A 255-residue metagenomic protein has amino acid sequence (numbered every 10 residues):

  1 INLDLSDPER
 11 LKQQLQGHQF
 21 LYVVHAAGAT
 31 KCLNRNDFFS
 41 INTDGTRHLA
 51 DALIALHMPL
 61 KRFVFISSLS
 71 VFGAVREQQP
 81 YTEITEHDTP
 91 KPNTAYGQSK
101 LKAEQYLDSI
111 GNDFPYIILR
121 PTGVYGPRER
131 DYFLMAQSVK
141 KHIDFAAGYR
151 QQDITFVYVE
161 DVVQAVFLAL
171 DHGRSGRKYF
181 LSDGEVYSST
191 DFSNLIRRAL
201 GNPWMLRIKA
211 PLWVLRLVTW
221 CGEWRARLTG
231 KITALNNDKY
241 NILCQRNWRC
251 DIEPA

Functional and structural regions predicted by a protein language model:
L5-D44, H48, L69-A74: NAD(P)H-binding glycine-rich loop region in Rossmannoid oxidoreductase-like domains and their noncatalytic homologs
H48-A95: Conserved Rossmann-fold NAD(P)-dependent oxidoreductase catalytic core, especially the SDR/UDP-sugar
F72, I117-L134: Flexible, glycine-rich beta-alpha linker
K91-L119: Active-site Tyr-X1-5-Lys
K102, E129-L134, G148-L170, G176-R177: Substrate-positioning beta->alpha
A169-L235, I252: Mid/C-terminal beta-alpha module of Rossmann-like enzyme folds, strongest in SDR-family dehydrogenases/epimerases
